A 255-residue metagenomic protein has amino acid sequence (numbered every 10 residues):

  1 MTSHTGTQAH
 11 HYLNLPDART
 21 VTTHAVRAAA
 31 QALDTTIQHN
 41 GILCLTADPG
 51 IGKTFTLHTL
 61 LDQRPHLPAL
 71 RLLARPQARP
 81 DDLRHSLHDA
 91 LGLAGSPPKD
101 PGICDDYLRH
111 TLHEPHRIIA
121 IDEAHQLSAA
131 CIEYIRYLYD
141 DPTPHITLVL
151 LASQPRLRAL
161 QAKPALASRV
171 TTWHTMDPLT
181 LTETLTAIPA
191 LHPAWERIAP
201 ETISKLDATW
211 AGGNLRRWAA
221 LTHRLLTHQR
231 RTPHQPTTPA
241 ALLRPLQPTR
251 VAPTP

Functional and structural regions predicted by a protein language model:
T2-T22, Q31, F55-D62, H145 (+3 more regions): C-terminal alpha-helical "lid" subdomain
A9-H10, N14, A78-P97: Conserved NTP-binding/hydrolysis module of P-loop NTPases
H24-I37: Pre-Walker A adenine-sensing motif
Q38-T59: Walker A/P-loop nucleotide-binding motif
I42-P49, L127, L138-P164, H174: Sensor-1/coupling segment of RecA-like P-loop NTPase cores
R64-P76: Conserved catalytic segments around the Walker B and adjacent sensor/switch elements of P-loop NTPase domains
L67, A162-L179: A short helix-turn-beta junction within AAA+ P-loop NTPase domains corresponding to the substrate/partner-engaging
R109-C131: Conserved P-loop NTPase "ATPase switch" module shared by AAA+ and STAND
